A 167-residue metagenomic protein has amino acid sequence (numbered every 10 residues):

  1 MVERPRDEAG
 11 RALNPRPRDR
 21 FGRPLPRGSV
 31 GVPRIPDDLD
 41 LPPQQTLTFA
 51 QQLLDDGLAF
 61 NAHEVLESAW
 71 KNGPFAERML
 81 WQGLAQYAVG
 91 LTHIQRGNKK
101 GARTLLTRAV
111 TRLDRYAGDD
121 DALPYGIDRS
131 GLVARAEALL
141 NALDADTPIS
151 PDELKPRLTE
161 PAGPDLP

Functional and structural regions predicted by a protein language model:
M1-G73, R112-P167: N-terminal alpha-helical interaction modules that lie
P42, F75-Q82: Residues that mark the junctions of alpha-helical repeat units in TPR/alpha-solenoid scaffolds
R96: Blade-loop segments of beta-propeller domains
K99-A117: TPR/TPR-like (Sel1-like) alpha-helical repeat modules
